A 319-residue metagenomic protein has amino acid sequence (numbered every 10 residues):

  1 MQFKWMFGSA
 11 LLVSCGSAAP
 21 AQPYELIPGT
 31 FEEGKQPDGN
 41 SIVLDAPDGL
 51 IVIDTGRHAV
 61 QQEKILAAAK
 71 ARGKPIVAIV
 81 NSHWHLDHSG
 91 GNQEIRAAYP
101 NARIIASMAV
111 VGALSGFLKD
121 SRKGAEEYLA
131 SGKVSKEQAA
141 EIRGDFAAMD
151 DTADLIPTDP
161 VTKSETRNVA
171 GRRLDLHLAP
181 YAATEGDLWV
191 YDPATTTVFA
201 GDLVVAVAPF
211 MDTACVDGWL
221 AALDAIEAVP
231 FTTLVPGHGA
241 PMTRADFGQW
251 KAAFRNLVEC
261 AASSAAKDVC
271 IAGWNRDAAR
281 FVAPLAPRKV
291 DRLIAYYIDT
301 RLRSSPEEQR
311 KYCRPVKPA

Functional and structural regions predicted by a protein language model:
M1-F7: Bacterial N-terminal signal peptides that target proteins for export
Q22-A71, L188-D202: Conserved beta-strand hairpin/beta-sheet module of binuclear metal-dependent hydrolase folds, prominently
L44, D54, A69, H83 (+7 more regions): Divalent metal-coordination and catalytic microenvironments
G49-L50, R57-A59, T166, R173-A252 (+1 more regions): Metallo-beta-lactamase
V60-A106, E227-T232: Active-site metal-binding motif and surrounding structural segment of the metallo-beta-lactamase
K119-L178, A194, E227: Metallo-beta-lactamase
K136, A140-I142, E227-T233, P241-A319: Accessory terminal helices/loops
